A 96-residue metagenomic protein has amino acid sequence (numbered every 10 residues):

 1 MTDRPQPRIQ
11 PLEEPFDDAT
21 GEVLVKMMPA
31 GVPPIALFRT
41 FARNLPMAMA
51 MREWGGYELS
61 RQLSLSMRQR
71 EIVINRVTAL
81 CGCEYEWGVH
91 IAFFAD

Functional and structural regions predicted by a protein language model:
M1-D96: Hydrophobic alpha-helical segments
